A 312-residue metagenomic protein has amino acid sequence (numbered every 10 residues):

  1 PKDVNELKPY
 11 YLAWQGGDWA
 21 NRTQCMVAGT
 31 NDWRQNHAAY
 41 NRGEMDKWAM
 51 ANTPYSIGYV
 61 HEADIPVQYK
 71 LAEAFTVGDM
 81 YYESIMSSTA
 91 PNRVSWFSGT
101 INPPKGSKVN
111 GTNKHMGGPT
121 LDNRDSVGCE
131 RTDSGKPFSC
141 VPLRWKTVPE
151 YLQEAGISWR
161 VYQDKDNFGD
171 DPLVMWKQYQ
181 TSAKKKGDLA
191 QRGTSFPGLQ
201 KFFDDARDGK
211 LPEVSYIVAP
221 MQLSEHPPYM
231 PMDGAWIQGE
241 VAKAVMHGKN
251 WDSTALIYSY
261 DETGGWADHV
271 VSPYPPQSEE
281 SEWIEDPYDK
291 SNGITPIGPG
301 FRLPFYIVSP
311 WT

Functional and structural regions predicted by a protein language model:
P1-T312: N-terminal pro-sequences and low-complexity stem/linker regions of secreted or lumenal proteins
